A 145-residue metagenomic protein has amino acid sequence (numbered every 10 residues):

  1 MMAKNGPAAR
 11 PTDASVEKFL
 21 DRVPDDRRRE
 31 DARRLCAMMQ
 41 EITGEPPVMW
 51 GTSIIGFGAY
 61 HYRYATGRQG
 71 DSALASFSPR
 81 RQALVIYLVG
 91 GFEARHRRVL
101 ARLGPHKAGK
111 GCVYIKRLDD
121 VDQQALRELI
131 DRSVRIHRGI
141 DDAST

Functional and structural regions predicted by a protein language model:
M1-T145: Charge-dense, helix-prone N-terminal extensions
